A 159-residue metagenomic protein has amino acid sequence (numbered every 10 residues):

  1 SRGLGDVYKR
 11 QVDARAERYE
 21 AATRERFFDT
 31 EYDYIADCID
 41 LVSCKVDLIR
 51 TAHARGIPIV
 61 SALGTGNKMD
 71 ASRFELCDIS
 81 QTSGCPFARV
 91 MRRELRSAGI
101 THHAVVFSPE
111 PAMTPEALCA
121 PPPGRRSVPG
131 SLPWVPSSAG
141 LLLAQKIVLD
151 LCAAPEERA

Functional and structural regions predicted by a protein language model:
S1-Y8: Short, small-residue-biased leader/transition segments that mark boundaries at the very start of proteins
G3, L48, M91: Aromatic/hydrophobic pocket-lining residues that form π-stacking "cages" and hydrophobic walls in ligand
K9-V12, I100-H102: A short helix-to-beta-strand connector/capping loop
D13-R15, V106: General small-molecule cofactor/ligand-binding pocket signal
R15-R24: Conserved SAM/SAH-binding loop
A22, M69-D70, A112-P115: Generic structural signal for helix capping and beta-alpha/helix-loop junctions
F28-E31, S43-C44, I59, L76 (+1 more regions): Glycine-rich phosphate/adenylate-binding loop
Y34-D78: ADP-ribose/adenylate-binding Rossmann-like module
